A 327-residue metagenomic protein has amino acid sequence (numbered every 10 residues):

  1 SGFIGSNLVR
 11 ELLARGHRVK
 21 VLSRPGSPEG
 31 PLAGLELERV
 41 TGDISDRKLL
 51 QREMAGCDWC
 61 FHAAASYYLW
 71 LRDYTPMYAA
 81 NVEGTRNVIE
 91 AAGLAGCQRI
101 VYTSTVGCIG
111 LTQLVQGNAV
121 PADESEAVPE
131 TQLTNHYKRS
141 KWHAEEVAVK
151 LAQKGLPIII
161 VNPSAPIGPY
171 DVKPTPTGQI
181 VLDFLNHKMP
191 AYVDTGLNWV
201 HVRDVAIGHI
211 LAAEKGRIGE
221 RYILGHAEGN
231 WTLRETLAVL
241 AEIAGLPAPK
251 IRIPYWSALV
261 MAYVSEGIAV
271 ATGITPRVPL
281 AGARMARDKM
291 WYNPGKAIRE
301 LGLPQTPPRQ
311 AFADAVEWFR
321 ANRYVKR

Functional and structural regions predicted by a protein language model:
S1-H17: N-terminal Rossmann NAD(P)H-binding glycine-rich loop of SDR-like oxidoreductase domains
S27-A33, L37-E83, A91: NAD(P)H-binding glycine-rich loop region in Rossmannoid oxidoreductase-like domains and their noncatalytic homologs
Y78-V82, D123-E126, L133-E145, T175-G178 (+2 more regions): Short-chain dehydrogenase/reductase
A80-Y137: Conserved Rossmann-fold NAD(P)-dependent oxidoreductase catalytic core, especially the SDR/UDP-sugar
N87, H143, P176, V193-E214 (+1 more regions): Substrate-positioning beta->alpha
V115-V161, A165, M189-P190: Catalytic helix-loop patch of NAD(P)-dependent Rossmann-fold dehydrogenases
K154-I160, S164-N198: NAD(P)-dependent short-chain dehydrogenase/reductase
G208-R277, P294, R299, R309-R327: Mid/C-terminal beta-alpha module of Rossmann-like enzyme folds, strongest in SDR-family dehydrogenases/epimerases
